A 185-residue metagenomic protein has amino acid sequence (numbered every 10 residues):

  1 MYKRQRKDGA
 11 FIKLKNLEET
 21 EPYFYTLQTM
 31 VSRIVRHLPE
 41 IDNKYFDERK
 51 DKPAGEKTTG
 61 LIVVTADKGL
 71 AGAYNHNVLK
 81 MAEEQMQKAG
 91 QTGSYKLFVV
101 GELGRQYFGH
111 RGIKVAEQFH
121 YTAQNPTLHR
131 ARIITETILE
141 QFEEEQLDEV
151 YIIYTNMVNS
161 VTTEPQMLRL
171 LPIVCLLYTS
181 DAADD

Functional and structural regions predicted by a protein language model:
K3-S180: N-terminal assembly/interaction segments in proteins that build large macromolecular machines
D181-D185: A short, hydrophobic C-terminal helix/tail in secreted or cell-surface proteins
